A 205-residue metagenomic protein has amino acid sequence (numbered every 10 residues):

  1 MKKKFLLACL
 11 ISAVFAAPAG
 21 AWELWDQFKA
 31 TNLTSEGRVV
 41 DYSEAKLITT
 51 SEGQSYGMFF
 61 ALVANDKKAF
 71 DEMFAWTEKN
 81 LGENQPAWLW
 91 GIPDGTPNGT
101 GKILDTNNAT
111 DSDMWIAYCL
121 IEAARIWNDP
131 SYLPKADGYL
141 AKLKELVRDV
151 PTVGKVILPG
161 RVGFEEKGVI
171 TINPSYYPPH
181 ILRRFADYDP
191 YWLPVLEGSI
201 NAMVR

Functional and structural regions predicted by a protein language model:
M1-K4: Positively charged n-region of N-terminal signal peptides that target proteins for export
A8-A16: Bacterial N-terminal signal peptides
L10, K46, D105, K167: Generic anion/oxyanion-binding catalytic loop in active/binding sites
G20-E52, L62-I103, L146, V153-G160 (+2 more regions): Low-complexity, Ser/Thr/Pro/Gly-enriched N-terminal "stalk/linker" regions
W22-L24, L47-S51, T110-D111, L133-R205: Extended ligand-binding clefts on enzyme/binding-domain cores
G53-A69, W76, M114-D129, Y177-D189: Well-ordered alpha-helical scaffold segments within catalytic/enzyme domains
A75-E145: Substrate-binding cleft of extracellular glycoside hydrolase catalytic domains
